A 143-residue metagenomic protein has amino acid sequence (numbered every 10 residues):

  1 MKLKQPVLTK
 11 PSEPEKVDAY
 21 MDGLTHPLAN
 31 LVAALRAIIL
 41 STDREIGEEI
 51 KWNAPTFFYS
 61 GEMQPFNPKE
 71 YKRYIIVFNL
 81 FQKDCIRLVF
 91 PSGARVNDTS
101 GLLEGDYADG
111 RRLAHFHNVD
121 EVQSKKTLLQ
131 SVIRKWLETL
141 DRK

Functional and structural regions predicted by a protein language model:
M1-K143: Charge-dense, helix-prone N-terminal extensions
